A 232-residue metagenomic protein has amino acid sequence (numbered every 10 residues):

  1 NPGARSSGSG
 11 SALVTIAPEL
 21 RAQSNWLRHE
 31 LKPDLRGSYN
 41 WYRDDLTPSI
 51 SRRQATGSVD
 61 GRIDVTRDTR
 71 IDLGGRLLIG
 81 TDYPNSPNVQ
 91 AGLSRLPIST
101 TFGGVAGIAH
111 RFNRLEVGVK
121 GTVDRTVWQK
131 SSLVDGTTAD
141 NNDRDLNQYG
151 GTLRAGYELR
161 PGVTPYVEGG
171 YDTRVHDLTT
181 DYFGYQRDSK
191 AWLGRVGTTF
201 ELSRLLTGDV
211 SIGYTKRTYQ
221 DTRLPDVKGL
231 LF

Functional and structural regions predicted by a protein language model:
N1-F232: Gram-negative and organellar
